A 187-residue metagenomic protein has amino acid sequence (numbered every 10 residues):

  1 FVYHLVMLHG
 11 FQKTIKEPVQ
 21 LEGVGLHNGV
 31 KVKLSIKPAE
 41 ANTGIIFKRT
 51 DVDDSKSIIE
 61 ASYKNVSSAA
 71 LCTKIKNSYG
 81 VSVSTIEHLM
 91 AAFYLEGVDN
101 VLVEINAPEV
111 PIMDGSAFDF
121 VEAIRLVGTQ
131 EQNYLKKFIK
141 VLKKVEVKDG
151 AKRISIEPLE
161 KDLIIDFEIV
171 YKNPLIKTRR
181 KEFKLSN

Functional and structural regions predicted by a protein language model:
F1-Y3: Aromatic (phenylalanine/tyrosine) cluster motif
L5-N187: Short acidic-hydrophobic catalytic motif
